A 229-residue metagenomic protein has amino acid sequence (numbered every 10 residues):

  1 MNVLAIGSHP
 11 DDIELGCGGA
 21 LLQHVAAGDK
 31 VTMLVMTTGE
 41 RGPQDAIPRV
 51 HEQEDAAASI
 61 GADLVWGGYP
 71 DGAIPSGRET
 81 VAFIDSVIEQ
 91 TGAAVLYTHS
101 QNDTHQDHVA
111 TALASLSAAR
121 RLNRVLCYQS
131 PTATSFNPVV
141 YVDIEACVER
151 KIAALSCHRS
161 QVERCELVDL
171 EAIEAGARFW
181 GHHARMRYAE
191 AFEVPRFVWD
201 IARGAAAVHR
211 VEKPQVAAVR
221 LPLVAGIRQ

Functional and structural regions predicted by a protein language model:
M1-A94, S117-R120, E193, A205-V211 (+1 more regions): Active-site rim/loop-helix segments in enzyme catalytic domains that contact anionic ligands
D11, T104-H108, E166: Active-site glycine- and acidic-residue-rich loops that bind and position anionic ligands or nucleotide-like cofactors
T38-P43, P70-I74, S100-H105, R159-R164: Short histidine/acidic/glycine/proline-rich micro-motifs that form metal- and phosphate-coordinating active-site loops
G67, Y128, V142: Hydrophobic residues at beta-strand termini and immediately following loops that shape nucleotide-binding pockets
S86-T132: Active-site adenylate/phosphate-handling loop in enzymes that bind or generate adenylated species
T132-Q229: The feature marks non-catalytic terminal segments
